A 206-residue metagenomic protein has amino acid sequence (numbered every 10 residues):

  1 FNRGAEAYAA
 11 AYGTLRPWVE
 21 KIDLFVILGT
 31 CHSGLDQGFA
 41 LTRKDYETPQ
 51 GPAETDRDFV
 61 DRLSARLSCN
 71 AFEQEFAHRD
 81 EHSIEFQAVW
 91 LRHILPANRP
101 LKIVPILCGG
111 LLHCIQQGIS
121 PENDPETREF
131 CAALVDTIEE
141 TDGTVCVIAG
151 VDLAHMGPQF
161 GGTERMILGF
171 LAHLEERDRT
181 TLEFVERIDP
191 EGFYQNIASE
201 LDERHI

Functional and structural regions predicted by a protein language model:
F1-I206: Active-site histidine-anchored catalytic micro-motif
